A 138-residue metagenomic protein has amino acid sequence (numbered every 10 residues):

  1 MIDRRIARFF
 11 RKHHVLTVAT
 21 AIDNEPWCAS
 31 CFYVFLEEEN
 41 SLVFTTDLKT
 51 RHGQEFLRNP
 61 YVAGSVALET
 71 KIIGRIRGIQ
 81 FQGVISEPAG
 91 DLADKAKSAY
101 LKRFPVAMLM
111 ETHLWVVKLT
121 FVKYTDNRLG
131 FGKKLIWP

Functional and structural regions predicted by a protein language model:
M1-V15: Extreme N-terminal tail/first-helix region
F10-R11, L57-R58, L101: Alpha-helix boundary recognition
K12-H14, W27-A29, M108-E111, K118: Short, basic and Ser/Thr-rich N-terminal targeting/leader segments
H13-L48, F56, V62-L68: Short beta-strand segments
H14-V15, Y61, P105, V122: Generic structural signal for secondary-structure transition and capping sites
T46-T50, A63-L68, D94-V106: Short acidic (Asp/Glu) patches
H52-I79, G83: Helix-adjacent hinge/juxtasegments
I73-P138: Charged, gly/pro-rich active-site loop segments
